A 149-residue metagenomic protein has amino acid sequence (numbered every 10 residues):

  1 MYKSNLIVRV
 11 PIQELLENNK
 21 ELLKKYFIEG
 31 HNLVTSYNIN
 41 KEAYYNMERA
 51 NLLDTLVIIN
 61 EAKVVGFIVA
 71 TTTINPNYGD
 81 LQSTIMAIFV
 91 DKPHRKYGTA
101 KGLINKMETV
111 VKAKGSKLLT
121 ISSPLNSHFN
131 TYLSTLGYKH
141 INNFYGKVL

Functional and structural regions predicted by a protein language model:
M1-E21: A short beta-loop-alpha structural element at the N-terminal edge of CoA-dependent acyl/N-acetyltransferase catalytic
K24-Y44: Conserved GNAT-fold acetyl-CoA-binding loop/helix
Y45-V57: A short helix-loop-beta-strand connector motif used in the catalytic cores of GNAT acetyltransferases and, in some
V57, K63-T72: Conserved beta-strand in the GNAT
G79-K92, N143-G146: Conserved acetyl-CoA binding element of GNAT-fold acetyltransferases
V90, R95-T109: Conserved acetyl-CoA-binding loop-helix of GNAT-fold acetyltransferases
L119-N130: Conserved beta-strand-loop-alpha-helix junction that forms the acyl-donor binding cleft
S122-P124, K139-L149: Conserved catalytic-core motifs of GNAT/GCN5-like acyltransferases
